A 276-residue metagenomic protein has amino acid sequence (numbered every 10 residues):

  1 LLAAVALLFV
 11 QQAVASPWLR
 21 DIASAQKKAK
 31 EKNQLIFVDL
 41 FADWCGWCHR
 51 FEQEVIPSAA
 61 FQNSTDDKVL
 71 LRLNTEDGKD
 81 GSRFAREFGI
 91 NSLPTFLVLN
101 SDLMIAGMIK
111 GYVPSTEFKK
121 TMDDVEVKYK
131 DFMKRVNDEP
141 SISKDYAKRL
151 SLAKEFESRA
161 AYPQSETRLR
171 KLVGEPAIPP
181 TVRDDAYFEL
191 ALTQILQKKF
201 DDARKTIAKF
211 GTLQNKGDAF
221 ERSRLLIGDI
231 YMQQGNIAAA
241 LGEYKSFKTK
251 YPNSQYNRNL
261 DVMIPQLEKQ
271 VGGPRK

Functional and structural regions predicted by a protein language model:
S16-R20, L40-F41, I56-D80, V98: Thiol-based oxidoreductase modules, predominantly thioredoxin-like and allied folds used for disulfide exchange
W18-F61: Local sequence-structure signature of Cys/Sec-based thiol-disulfide redox active-site neighborhoods
Q34-I36, S82-V98: Structural micro-motif
A59, M108-Y112, E139-K144, R159-Y162 (+3 more regions): Short solvent-exposed coil/turn linkers within tandem alpha-helical repeat scaffolds
N91-D131: Non-catalytic, surface beta->alpha helical segment in thiol-disulfide oxidoreductase systems
K154-S158, R170, G174-L226: Alpha-helical adaptor scaffolds
